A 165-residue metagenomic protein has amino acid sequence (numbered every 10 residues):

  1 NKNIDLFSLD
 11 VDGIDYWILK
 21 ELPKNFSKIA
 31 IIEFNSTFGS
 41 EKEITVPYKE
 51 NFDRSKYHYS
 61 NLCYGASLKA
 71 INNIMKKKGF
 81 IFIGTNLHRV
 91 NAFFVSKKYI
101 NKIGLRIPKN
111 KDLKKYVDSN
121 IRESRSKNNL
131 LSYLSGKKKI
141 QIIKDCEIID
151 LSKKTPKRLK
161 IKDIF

Functional and structural regions predicted by a protein language model:
N1-D53: Active-site segment flanking the S-adenosylmethionine/decSAM binding pocket in AdoMet-dependent transferases
E41-F165: Rossmann-like AdoMet/SAM-dependent catalytic core
